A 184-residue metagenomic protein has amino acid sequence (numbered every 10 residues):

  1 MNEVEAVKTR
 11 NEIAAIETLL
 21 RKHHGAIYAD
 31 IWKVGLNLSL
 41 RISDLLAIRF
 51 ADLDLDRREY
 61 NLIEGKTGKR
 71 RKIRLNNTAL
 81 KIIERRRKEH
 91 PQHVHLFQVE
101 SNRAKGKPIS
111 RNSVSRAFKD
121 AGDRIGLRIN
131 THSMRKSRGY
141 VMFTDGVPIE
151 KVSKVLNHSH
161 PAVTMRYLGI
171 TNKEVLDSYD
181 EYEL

Functional and structural regions predicted by a protein language model:
M1-A14, G68-N77, P91-V94: DNA breakage-rejoining catalytic core of tyrosine-based enzymes
R10-L38: Basic, Lys/Arg- and aromatic-enriched nucleic-acid-binding interface segment
A15, I73-R74, T78, I170-L184: DNA/chromatin major-groove-contacting recognition/catalytic segments
T18-Y28, S115-K151: Short, basic (Lys/Arg/His-rich) helix/loop patches that form interaction surfaces in the mid-to-C-terminal regions
L38, A47-K81: Conserved tyrosine-mediated DNA breakage-rejoining catalytic core shared by Y-recombinases
D44-L46, G139, V147-H158, T164-M165: Active-site-proximal segment of tyrosine recombinases
E64-T67, H158-E181: Catalytic-site neighborhood detector that most strongly recognizes the C-terminal catalytic loop/helix of tyrosine
G65-E84, H95-K119: C-terminal catalytic core of Y-nucleophile DNA break-rejoin enzymes
